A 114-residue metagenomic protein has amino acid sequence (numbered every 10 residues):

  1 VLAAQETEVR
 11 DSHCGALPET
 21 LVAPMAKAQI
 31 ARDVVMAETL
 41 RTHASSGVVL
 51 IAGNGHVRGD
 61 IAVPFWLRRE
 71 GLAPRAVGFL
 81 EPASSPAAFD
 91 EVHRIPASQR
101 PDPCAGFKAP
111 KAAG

Functional and structural regions predicted by a protein language model:
V1-G114: Compositional signal for N-terminal targeting/processing segments
